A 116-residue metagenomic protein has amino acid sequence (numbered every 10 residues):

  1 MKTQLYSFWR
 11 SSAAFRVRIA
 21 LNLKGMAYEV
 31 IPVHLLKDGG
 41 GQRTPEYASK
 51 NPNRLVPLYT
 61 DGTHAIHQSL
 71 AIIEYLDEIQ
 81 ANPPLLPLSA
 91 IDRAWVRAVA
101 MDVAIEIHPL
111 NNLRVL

Functional and structural regions predicted by a protein language model:
M1-L116: GST-like domain detector, emphasizing the conserved glutathione-binding G-site in the N-terminal thioredoxin-like
